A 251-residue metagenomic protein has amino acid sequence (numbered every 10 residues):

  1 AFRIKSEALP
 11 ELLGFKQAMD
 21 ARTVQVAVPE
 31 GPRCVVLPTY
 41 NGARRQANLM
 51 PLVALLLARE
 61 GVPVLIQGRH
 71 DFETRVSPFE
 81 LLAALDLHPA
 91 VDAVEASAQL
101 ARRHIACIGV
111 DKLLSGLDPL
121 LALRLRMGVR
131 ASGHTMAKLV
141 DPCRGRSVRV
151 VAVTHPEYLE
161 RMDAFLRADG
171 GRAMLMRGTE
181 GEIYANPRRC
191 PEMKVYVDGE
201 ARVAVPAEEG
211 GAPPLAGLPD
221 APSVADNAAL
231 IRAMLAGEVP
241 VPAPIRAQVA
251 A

Functional and structural regions predicted by a protein language model:
S6-L65: Active-site cofactor/substrate anionic-group-binding motifs, chiefly glycine- and Lys/Arg-rich phosphate-binding loops
P10-F15, D20-P29, L85-L87, E95-A251: Glycine-rich anion-binding loops and their surrounding alpha/beta cores
V36, L56-R59, S77, A137 (+1 more regions): Generic hydrophobic/packing signal
T39, G68, D111: A cross-domain feature marking catalytic cores of carbohydrate-active enzymes and several ubiquitous metabolic/repair
Y40-N41, L65-I66, A83, V148-V150: Short, contiguous strand/loop micro-motifs
A43-A54, T74-V76, L117, Y158-E160 (+1 more regions): Short glycine/serine/threonine-rich phosphate/pyrophosphate-binding segments that cradle anionic phosphate groups
A47-A101: A glycine-rich phosphate/pyrophosphate-binding beta-strand-loop-alpha-helix module
